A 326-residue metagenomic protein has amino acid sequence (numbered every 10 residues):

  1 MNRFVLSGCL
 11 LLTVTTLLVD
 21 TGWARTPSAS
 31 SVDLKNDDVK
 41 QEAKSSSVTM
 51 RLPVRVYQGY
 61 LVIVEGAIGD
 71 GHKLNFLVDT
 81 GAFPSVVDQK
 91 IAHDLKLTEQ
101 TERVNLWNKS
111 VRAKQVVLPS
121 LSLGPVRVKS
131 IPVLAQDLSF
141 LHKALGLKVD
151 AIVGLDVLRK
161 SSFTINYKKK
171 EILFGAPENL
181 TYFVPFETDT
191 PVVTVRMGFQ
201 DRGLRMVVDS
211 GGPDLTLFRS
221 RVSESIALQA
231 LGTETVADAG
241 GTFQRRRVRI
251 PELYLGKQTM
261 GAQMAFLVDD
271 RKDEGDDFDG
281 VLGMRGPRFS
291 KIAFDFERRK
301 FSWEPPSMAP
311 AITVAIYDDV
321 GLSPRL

Functional and structural regions predicted by a protein language model:
M1-F4: Positively charged n-region of N-terminal signal peptides that target proteins for export
S7-D20: Bacterial N-terminal signal peptides
L18-L326: Pepsin/retropepsin-fold aspartyl endopeptidases
